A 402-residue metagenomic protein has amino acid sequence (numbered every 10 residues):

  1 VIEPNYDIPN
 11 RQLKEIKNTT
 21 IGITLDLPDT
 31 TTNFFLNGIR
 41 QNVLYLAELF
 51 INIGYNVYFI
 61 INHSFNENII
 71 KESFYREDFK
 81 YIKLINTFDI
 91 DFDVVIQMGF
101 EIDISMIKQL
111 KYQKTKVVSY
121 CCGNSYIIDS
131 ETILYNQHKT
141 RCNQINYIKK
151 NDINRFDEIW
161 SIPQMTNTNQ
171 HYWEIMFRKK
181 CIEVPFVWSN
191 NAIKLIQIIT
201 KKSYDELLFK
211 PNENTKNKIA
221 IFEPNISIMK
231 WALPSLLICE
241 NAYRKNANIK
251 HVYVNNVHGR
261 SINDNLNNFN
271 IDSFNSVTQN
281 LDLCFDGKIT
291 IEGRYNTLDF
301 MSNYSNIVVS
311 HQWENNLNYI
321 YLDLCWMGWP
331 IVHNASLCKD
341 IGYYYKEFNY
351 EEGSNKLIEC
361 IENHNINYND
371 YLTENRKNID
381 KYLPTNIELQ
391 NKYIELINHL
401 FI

Functional and structural regions predicted by a protein language model:
I2-Q12, G22-N33, R40-E158, M165-Q170 (+1 more regions): Extended catalytic core of nucleotide-activated donor transferases of GT-like folds
F35, N42, N167-K288: Conserved catalytic-core segment of nucleotide-activated headgroup transferases in glycan assembly
I61, I96-F100, Y120-C121, I162-P163 (+4 more regions): Short His-Asn-centered micro-motif
I85, H258-M327: Donor nucleotide-activated moiety binding/catalytic core segment of transferases that use nucleotide-activated donors
F92, F156, I249, Y304-S305: Local beta-strand N-terminus motif with an aromatic residue
Y243, L357-N365, I394-I402: Short, hydrophobic alpha-helical segments
N303-L383: Catalytic binding pocket for nucleotide-activated donors in carbohydrate/polymer assembly enzymes
D380-I402: C-terminal alpha-helical cap of glycosyltransferases
